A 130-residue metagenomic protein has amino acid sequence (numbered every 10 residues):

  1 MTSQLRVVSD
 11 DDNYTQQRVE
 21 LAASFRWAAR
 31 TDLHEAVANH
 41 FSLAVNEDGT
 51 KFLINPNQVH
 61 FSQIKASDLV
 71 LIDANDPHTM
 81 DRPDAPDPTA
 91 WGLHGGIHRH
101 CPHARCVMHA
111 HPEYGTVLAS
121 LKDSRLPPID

Functional and structural regions predicted by a protein language model:
M1-D130: Glycine-rich flexible loops
